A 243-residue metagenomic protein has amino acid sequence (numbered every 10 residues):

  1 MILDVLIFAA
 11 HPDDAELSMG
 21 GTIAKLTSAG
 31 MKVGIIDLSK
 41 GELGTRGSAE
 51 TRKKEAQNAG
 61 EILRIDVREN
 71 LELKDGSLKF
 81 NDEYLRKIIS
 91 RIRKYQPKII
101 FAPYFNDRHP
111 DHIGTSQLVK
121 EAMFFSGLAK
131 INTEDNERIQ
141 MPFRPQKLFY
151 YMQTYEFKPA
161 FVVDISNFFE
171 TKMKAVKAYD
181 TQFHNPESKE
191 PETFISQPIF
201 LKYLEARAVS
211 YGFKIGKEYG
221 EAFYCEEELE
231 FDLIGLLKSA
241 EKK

Functional and structural regions predicted by a protein language model:
M1-Y95, I234-A240: Active-site rim/loop-helix segments in enzyme catalytic domains that contact anionic ligands
I2-L6, D82-K243: Metal-dependent de-N-acetylase/amidase catalytic core
